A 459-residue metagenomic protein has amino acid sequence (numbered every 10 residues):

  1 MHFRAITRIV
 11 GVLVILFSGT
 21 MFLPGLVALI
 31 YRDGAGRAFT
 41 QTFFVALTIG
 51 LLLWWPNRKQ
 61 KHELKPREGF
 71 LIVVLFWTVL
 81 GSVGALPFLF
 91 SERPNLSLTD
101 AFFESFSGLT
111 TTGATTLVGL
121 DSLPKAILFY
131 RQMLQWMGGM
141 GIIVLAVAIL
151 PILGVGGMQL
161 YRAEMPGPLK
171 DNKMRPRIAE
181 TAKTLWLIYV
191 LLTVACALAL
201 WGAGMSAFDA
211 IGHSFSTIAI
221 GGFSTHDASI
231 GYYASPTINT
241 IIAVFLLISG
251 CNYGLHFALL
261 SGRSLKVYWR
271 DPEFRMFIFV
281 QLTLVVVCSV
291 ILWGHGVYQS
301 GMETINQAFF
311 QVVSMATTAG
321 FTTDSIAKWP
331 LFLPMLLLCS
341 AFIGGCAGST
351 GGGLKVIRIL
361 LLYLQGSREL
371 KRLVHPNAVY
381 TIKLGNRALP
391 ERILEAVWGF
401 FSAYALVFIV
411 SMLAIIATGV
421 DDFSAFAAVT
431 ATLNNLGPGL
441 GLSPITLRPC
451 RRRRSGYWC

Functional and structural regions predicted by a protein language model:
M1-C459: Membrane-proximal intracellular helices of multi-pass ion channels
